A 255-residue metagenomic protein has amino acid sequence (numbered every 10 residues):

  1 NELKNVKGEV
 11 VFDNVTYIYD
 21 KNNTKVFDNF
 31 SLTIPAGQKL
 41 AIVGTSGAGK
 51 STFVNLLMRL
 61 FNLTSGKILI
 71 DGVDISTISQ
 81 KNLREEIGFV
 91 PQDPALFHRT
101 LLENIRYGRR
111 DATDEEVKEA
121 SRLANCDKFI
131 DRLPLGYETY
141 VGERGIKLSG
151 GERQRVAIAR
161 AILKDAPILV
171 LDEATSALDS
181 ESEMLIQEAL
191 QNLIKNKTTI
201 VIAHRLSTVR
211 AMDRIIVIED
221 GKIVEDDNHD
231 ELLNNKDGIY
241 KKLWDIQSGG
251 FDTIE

Functional and structural regions predicted by a protein language model:
L3-E255: ABC-type nucleotide-binding domain
